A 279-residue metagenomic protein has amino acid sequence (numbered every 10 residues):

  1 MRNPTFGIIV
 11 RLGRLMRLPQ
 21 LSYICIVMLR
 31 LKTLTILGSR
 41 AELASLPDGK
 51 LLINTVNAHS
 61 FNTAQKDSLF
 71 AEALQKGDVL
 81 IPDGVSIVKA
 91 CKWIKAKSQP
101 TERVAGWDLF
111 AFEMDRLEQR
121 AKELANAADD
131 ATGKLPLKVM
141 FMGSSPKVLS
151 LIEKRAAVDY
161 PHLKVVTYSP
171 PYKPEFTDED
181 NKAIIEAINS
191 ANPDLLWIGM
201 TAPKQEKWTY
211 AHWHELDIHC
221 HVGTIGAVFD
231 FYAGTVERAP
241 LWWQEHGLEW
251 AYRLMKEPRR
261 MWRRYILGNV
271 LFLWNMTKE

Functional and structural regions predicted by a protein language model:
M1-I26, Q119-P136: Intrinsic disorder/low-complexity segments
S22-A111: N-terminal nucleotide/polyanion-binding subdomain common to many enzyme families
A58-F61, M200-Q205, V228: Short glycine-rich anion-binding loops that position phosphate/pyrophosphate groups of nucleotides and phosphorylated
V88-K89, R238-E279: A transmembrane-helix-recognition feature enriched in membrane-embedded lipid enzymes and envelope glyco-/phospholipid
I94-E123, G133-A187, A191: Conserved beta-alpha
E153, E206-E215: Short Gly/Thr/Asp-enriched flexible loops that form oxyanion-binding sites at enzyme active sites
P170-E175, I218-M255: Short, flexible loop segments at boundaries between secondary-structure elements
I188, N192-W197, T201-A202, T209: Proline-aspartate-enriched helix->loop->beta-strand connector
